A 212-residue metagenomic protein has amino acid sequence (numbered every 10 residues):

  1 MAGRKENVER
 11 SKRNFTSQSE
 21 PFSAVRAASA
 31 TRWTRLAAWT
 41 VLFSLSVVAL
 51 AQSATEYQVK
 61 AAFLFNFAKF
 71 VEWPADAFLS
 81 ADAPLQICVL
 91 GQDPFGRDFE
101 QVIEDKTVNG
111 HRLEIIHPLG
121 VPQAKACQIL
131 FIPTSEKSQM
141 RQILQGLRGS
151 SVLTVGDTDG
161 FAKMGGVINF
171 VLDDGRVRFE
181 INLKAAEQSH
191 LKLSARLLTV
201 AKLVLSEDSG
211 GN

Functional and structural regions predicted by a protein language model:
A2-N212: Short hydrophobic alpha-helices and adjacent helix-cap/hinge residues
